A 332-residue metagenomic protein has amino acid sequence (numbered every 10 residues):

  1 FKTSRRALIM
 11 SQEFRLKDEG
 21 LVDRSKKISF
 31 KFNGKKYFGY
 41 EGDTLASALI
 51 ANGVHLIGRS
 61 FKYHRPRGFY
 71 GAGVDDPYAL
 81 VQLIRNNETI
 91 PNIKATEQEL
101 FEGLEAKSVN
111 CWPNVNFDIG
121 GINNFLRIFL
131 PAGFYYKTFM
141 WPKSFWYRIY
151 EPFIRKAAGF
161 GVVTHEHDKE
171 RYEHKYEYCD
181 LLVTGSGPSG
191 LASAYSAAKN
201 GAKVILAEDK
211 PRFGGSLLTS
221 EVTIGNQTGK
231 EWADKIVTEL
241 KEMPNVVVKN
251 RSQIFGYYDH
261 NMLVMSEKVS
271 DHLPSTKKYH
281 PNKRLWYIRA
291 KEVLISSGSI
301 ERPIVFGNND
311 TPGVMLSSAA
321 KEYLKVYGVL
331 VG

Functional and structural regions predicted by a protein language model:
F1-I9: Short, Lys/Arg-enriched N-terminal segments with co-localized hydrophobic residues within the first ~10-30 amino acids
M10-G332: Residues forming the flavin
